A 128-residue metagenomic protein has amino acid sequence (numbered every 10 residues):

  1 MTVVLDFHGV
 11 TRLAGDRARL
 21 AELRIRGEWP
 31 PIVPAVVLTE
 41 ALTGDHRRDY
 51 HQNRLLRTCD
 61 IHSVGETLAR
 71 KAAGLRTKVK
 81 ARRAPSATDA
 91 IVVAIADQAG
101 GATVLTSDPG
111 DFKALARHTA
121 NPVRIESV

Functional and structural regions predicted by a protein language model:
M1-V33, L42-D60: Short, well-structured N-terminal submotif of metal-dependent ribonuclease cores
T2, A99-V128: Acidic, PIN/NYN-like endoribonuclease modules and their adjacent C-terminal/linker elements
T2-D6, V33-A35, P85-A87, V123-V128: Histidine- and aromatic-rich ligand-binding microenvironments
H8-G9, V36, T67, G110: Alpha-helix/helix-capping structural signal
D16-R17, G44, L75, L115-H118: Residue-level signal for well-ordered alpha-helical positions
P30, A35, G44, H51-R82 (+1 more regions): Mobile, glycine- and charge-enriched loop segments and immediately flanking short secondary-structure elements within
T39: Glycine-centered loop/turn positions within well-structured domains that cap or flank conserved ligand/cofactor-binding
H62-P109, K113: Active-site neighborhoods of divalent-metal-dependent phosphate/nucleic-acid chemistry enzymes
